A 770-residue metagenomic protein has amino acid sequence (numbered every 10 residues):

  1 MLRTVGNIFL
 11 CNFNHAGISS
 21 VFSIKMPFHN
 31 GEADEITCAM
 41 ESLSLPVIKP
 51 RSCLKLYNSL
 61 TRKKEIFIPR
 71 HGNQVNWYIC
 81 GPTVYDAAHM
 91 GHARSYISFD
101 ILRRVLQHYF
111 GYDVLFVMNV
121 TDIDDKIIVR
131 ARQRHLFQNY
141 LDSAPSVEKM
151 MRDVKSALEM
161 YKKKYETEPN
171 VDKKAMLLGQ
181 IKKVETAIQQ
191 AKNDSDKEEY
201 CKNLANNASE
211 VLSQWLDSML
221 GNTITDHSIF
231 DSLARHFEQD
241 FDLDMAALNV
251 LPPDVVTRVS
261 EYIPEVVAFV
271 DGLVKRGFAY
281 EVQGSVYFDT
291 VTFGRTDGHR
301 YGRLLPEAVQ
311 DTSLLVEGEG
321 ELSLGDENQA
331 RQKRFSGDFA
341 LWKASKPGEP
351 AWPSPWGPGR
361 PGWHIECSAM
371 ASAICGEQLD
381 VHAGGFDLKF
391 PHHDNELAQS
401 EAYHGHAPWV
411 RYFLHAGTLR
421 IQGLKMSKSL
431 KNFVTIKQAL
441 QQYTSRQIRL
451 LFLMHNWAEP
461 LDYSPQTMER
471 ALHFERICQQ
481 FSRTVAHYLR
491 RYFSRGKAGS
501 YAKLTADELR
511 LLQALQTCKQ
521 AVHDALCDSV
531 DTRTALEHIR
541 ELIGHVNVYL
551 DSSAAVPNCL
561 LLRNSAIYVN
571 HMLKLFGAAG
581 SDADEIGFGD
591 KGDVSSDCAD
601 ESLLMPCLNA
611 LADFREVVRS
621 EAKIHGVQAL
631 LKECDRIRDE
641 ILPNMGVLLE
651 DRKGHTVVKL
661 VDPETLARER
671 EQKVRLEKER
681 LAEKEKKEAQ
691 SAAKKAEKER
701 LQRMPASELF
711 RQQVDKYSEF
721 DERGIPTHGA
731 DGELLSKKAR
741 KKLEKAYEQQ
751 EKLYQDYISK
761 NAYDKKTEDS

Functional and structural regions predicted by a protein language model:
L2-R3, F9, F22-Y280, S285 (+8 more regions): N-terminal Rossmann-like or analogous alpha/beta NTP/dinucleotide-binding catalytic cores that position adenine
P27, G31-Y85, F99-D100, H236 (+2 more regions): Alpha-helical recognition segments enriched in aromatics with Gly/Pro capping that present substrate-recognition
P27-S44, V434-S770: Structural preference for alpha-helix termini/caps and helix-kink/transition segments
C80, D217-T225, S345-P353, K519-V522 (+2 more regions): Short glycine/proline-rich turn/loop motifs
G111-K126, S372-L388, L649-R652: Glycine-rich phosphate/pyrophosphate-binding loops and their adjacent beta-strand/loop elements at enzyme active sites
V255-V259, Y412-G417, D651-T656: Long, charged, glycine-rich C-terminal linkers/tails
